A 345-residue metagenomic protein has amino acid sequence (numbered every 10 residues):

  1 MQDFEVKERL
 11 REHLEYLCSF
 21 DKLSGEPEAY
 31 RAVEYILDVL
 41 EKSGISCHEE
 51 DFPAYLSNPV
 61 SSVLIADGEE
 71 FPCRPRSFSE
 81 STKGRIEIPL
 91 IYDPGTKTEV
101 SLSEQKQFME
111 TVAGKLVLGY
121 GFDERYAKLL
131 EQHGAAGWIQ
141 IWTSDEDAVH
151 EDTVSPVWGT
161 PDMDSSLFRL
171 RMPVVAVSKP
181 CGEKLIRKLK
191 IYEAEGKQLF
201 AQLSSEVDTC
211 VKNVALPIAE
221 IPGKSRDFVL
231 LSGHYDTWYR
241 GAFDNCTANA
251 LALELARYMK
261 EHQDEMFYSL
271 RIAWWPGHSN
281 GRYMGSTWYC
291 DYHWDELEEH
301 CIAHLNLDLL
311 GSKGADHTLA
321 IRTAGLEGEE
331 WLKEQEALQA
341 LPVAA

Functional and structural regions predicted by a protein language model:
M1-F4, C18-P27, S77, Y92 (+6 more regions): Second-shell loop/turn segments in exported
Q2-K7, E12-L116: Noncatalytic luminal/extracellular "stalk/propeptide" segments of secretory-pathway proteins
E28, E34, S57-V60, R125-L129 (+4 more regions): Extracytoplasmic/secreted cell-surface and envelope-processing proteins
E49, L116-G119, G137-Q140, P173-A176 (+4 more regions): Structural recognition of the beta-strand scaffold that forms the well-ordered cores of secreted hydrolase catalytic
C73-P173, R257: Extracellular/luminal Protease-associated
E80-S103, T160-F243, E254-S269: Soluble metallo-hydrolase cores and metallopeptidase-like ectodomains found primarily in the secretory/periplasmic
V174, R226, P276-A345: Metal-dependent peptidase/peptidase-like ectodomains
R257-Y283, L307: Short helix-loop-beta-strand segments that form the rim/entrance of peptidase-like active sites
